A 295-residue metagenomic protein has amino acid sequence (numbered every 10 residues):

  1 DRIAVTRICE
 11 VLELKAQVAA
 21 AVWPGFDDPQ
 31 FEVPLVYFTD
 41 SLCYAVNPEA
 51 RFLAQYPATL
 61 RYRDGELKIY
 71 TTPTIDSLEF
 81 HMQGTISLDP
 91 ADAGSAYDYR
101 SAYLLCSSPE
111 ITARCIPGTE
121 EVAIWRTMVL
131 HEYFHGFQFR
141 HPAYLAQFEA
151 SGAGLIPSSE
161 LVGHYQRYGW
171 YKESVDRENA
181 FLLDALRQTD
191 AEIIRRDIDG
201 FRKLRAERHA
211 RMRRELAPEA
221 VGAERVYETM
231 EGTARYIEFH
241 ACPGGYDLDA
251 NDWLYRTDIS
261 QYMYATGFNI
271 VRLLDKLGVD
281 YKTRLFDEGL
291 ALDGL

Functional and structural regions predicted by a protein language model:
D1-T74, A123, T127, A234: N-terminal mature-domain "stem" immediately C-terminal to a signal peptide or N-terminal signal-anchor/transmembrane
R2-A21, K203-L295: Pan-zinc metallopeptidase signature
G25-D28, A93-A96, G118-T119, V129 (+1 more regions): A general structural signal for short secondary-structure junctions and capping/turn motifs
L60-V122: Active-site scaffold of zinc-dependent metalloenzymes
V122-A123, F137, Y144: Mature extracytoplasmic/lumenal regions of exported proteins
T127-R140: Active-site recognition of the HExxH zinc-binding catalytic motif
F139, A143, K276-V279: Short, well-ordered loop/turn and helix-capping segments at boundaries between secondary-structure elements and domains
R140-L216, A220, E224-Y246, G267: Post-HExxH zinc-binding segment in Zn-dependent metallohydrolases
